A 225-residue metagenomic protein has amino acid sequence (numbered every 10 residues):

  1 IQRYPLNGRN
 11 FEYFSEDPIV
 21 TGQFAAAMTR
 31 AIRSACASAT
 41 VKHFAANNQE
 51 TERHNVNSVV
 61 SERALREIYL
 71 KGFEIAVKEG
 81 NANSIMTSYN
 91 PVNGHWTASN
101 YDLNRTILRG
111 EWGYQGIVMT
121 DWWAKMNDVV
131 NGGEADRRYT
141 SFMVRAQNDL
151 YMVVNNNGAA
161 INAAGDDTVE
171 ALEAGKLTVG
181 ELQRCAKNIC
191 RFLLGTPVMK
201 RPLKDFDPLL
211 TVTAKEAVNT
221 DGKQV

Functional and structural regions predicted by a protein language model:
I1-V225: Glycoside hydrolase catalytic-domain context in secreted enzymes
